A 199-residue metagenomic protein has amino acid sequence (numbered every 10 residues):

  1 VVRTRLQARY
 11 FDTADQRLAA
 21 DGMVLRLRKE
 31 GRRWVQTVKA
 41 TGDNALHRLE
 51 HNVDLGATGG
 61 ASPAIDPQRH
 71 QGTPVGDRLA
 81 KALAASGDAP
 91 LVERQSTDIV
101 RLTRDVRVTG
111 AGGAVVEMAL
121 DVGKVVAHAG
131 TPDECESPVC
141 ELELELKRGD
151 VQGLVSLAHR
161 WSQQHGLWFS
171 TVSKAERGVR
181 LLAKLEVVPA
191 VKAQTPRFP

Functional and structural regions predicted by a protein language model:
V1-P199: Phosphate-end processing signature that detects enzymes handling 5′-triphosphorylated RNA and polyphosphate
